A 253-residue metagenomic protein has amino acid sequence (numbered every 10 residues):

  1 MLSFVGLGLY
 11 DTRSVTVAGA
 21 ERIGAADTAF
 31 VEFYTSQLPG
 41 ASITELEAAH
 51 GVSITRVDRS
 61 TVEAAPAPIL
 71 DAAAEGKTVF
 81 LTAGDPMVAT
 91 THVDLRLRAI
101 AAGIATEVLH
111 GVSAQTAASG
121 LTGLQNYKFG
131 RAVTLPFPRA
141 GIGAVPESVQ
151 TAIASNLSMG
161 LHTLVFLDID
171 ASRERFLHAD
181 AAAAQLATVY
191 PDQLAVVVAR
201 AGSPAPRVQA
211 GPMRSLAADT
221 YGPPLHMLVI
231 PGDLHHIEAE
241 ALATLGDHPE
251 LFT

Functional and structural regions predicted by a protein language model:
M1-L109: Class I S-adenosyl-L-methionine
L2-V5, S113-T253: Beta-strand/loop-alpha-helix module characteristic of Rossmann-like adenine-cofactor folds
